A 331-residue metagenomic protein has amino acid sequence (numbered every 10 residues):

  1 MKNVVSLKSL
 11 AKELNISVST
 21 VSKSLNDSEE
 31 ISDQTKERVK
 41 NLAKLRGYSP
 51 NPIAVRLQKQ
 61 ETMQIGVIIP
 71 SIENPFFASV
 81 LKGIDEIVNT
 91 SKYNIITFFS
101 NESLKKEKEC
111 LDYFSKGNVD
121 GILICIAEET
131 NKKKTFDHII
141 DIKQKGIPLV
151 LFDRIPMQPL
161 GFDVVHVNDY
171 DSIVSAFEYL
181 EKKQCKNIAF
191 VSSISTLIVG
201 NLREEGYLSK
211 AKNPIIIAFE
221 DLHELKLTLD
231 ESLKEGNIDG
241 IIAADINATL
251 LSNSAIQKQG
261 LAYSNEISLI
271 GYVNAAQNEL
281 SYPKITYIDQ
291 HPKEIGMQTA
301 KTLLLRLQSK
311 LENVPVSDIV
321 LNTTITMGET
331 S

Functional and structural regions predicted by a protein language model:
M1-T62: N-terminal helix-turn-helix DNA-binding module of bacterial transcription factors
K2, S6, Q60-E178, S232: Alpha-helical recognition/docking segments in bacterial nutrient-uptake and carbohydrate-utilization systems
E13, V18-K23, L57-E73, L123 (+1 more regions): Short beta-strand segments enriched in small/hydrophobic residues
F76-T90, S172-S175, I198-N213, L251 (+2 more regions): Short, solvent-exposed amphipathic alpha-helices that sit in or adjacent to ligand/effector-binding or catalytic
V88-F99, F190, Y207-L225: Short beta-strand elements in bilobed, periplasmic/extracellular small-molecule ligand-binding domains
D163-F190, H223-D230, T249, Q290-K310: Hydrophobic alpha-helical segments within soluble ligand-binding/sensing domains
V174-I215, N313-S331: An alpha-beta-alpha
D230-S331: Flexible loop/turn connectors
